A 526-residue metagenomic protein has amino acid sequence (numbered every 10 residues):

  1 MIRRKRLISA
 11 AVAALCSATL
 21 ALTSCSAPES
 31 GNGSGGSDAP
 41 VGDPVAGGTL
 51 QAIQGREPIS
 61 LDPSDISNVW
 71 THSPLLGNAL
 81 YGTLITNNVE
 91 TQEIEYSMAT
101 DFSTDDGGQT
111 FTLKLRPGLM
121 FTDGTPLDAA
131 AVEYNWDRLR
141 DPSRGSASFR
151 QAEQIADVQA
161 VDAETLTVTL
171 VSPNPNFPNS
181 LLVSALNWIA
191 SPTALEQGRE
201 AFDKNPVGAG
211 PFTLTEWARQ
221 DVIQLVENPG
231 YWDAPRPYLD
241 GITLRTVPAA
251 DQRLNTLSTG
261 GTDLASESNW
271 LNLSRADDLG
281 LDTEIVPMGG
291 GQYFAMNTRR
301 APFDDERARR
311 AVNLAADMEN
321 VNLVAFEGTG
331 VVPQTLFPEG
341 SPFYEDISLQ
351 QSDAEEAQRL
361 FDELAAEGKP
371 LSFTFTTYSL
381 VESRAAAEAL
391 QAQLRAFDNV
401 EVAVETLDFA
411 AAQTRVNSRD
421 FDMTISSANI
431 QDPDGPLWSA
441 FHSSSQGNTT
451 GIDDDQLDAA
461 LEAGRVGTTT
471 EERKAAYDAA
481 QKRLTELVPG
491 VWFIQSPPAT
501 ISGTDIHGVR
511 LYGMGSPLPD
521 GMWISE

Functional and structural regions predicted by a protein language model:
I53-T104, D137, V207, S516: N-terminal lobe/hinge region of extracytoplasmic solute-binding protein
T112-K114, F149-T193, E216: Surface-exposed binding/hinge segments that line and control ligand-binding clefts or catalytic entry sites
V183-P237, G241: Gly/Pro-rich hinge or "lid" segments in bacterial periplasmic/extracellular proteins
P229-R275: Ligand-site clamp/hinge motif
D304-A392, A479: Append "and occasionally in soluble cytosolic enzymes with long acidic Gly/Pro-rich linkers
D362-I430: Ligand/substrate-recognition segments at binding pockets and active sites
E401-V404, A410-A412, S439-T504, E526: Extracytoplasmic/peripheral linker and loop segments enriched in polar/acidic and small residues with frequent Thr/Pro
T500-E526: Long beta-strand-rich cores associated with HINT superfamily self-processing modules
